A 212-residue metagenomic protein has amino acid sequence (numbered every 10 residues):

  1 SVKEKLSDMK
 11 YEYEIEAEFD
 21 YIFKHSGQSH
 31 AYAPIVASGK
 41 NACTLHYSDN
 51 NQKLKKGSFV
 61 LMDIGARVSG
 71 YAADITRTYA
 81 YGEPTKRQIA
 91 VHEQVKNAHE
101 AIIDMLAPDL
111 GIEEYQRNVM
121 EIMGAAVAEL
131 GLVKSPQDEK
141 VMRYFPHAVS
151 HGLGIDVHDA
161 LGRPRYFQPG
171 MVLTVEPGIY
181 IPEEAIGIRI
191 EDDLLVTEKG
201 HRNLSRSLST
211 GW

Functional and structural regions predicted by a protein language model:
S1-W212: Active-site neighborhoods and metal-handling regions in enzymes and metal-associated proteins
